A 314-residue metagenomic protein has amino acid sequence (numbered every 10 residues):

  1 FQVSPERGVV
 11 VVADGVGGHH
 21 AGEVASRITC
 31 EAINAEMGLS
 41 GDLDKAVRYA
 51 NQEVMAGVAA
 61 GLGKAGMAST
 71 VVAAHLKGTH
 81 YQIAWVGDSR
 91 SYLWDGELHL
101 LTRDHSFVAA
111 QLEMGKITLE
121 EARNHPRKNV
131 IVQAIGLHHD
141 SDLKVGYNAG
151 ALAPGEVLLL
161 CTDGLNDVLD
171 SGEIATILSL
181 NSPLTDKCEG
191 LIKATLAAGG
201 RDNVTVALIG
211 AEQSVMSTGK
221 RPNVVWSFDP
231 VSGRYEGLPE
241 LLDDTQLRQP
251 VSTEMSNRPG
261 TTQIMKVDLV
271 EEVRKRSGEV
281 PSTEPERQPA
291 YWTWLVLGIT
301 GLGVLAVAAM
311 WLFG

Functional and structural regions predicted by a protein language model:
F1-G314: PP2C/PPM-type serine/threonine phosphatase catalytic domain
